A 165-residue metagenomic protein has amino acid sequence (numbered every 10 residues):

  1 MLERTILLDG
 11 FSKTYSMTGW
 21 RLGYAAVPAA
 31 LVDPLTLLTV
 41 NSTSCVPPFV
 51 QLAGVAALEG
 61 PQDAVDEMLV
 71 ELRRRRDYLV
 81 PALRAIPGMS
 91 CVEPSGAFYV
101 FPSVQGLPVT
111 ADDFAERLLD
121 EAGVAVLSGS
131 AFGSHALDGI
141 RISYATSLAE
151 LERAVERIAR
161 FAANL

Functional and structural regions predicted by a protein language model:
M1-L165: PLP-dependent class I/II
